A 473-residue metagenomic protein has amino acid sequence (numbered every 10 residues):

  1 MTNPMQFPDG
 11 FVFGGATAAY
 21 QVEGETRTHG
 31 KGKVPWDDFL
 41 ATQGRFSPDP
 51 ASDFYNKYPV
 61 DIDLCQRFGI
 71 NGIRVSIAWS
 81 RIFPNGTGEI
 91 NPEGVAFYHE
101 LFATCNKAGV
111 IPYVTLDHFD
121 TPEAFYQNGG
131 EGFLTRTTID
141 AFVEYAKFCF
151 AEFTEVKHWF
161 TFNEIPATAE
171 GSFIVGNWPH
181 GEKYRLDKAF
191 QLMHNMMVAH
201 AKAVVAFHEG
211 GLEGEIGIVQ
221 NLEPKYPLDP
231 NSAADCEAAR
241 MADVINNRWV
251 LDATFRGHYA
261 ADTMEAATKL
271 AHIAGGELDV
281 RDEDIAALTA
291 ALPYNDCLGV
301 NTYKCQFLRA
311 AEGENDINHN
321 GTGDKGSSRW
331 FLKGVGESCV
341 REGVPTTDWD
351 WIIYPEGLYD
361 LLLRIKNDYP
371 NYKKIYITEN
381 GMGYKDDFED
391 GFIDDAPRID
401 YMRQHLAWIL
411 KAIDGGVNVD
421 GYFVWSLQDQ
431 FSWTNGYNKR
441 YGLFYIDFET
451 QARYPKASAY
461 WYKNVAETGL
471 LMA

Functional and structural regions predicted by a protein language model:
T2-T42, N85-T87, V95-A473: Active-site region of glycoside hydrolase catalytic domains
E23-Y98: Active-site-adjacent substrate/metal-binding segments within catalytic domains of carbohydrate-active enzymes
